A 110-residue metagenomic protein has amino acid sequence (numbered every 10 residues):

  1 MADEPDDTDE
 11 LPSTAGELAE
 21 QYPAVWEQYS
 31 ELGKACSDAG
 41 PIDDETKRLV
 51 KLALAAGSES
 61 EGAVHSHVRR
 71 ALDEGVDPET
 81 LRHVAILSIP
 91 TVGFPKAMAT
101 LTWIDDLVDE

Functional and structural regions predicted by a protein language model:
M1-T46, D73, A99-E110: Acidic, glycine/proline-rich low-complexity segments that act as flexible tails and inter-domain linkers
L18, L49-L54, L72, L81: Generic leucine side-chain signal with a strong bias for well-ordered alpha-helical environments
A19, G40, G57-E61, G75 (+1 more regions): Residues at alpha-helix boundaries and short interhelical turns
Y29, G33, L49-A56, V84-I89: Short alpha-helical scaffolding segments that buttress acidic/His motifs in well-ordered protein cores
Y29, S37, S66-V68, T91: Broad hydrophobic/π-residue packing in well-ordered secondary structure
D44-R48, H67, E79, G93: Short alpha-helical segments used as structural interaction elements across diverse proteins
G57-A85: Mid-chain, well-packed structural core segment of small domains
T80-D105: C-terminal structural segments of small proteins and small subunits
